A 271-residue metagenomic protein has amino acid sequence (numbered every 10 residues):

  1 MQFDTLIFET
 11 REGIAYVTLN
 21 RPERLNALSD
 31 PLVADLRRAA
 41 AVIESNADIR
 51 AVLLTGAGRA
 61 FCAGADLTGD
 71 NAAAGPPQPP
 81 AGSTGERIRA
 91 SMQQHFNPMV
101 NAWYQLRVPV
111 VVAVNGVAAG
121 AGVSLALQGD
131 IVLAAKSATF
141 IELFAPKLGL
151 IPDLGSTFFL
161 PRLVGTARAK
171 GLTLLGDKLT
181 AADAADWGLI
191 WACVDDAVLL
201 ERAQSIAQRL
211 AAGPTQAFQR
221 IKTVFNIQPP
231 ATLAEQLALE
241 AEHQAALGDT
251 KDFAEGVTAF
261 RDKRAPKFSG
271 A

Functional and structural regions predicted by a protein language model:
M1-A57, A73, N101: Conserved CoA-thioester-binding segment of acyl-CoA-metabolizing enzymes
M1-F3, T258-A271: Terminal low-complexity tails and localization/encapsulation signals of metabolic enzymes
V17, R21, D35-L36, L54 (+6 more regions): Terminal peptide-recognition signature
N20, N26, G56, G64 (+3 more regions): Conserved phosphate-binding and hydrolysis motifs of nucleotide-dependent enzymes
P31-D35, H95, A102, R202 (+3 more regions): Charged catalytic carboxylate motif
G56-A102, A118, L148, T232: Glycine- (often His-adjacent) and acidic-residue-rich active-site loop that binds/positions the CoA thioester
N101-Q216, E242, D249-T250, A254-T258 (+1 more regions): Crotonase-fold acyl-CoA enzyme core
K222-A231: Short, charged, surface-exposed hinge/linker loops at domain edges that act as mobile lids or interdomain connectors
